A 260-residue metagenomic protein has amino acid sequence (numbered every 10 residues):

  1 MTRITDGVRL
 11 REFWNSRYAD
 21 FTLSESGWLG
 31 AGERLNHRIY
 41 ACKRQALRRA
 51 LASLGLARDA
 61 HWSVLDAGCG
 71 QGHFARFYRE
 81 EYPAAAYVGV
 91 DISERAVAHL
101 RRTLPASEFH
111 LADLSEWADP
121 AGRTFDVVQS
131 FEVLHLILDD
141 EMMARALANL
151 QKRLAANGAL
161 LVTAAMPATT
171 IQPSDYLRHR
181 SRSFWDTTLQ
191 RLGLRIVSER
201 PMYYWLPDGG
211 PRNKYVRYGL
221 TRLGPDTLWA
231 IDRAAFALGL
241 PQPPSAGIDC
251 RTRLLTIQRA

Functional and structural regions predicted by a protein language model:
T2-G55: Conserved class I S-adenosyl-L-methionine
D59-G70: Conserved class I S-adenosyl-L-methionine
Q71-W117: Class I SAM-dependent methyltransferase SAM/SAH-binding core
Q129: A conserved beta-strand element that flanks and buttresses the S-adenosyl-L-methionine
I137-N149: A short, conserved alpha-helix within the catalytic core of class I
N157-A164: Conserved beta-strand signature within the Rossmann-like core of class I S-adenosyl-L-methionine
A168-F184: Acceptor-substrate binding/catalytic loop of class I
Y203-A260: A C-terminal cap/extension of S-adenosyl-L-methionine-dependent methyltransferases that defines the acceptor-substrate
